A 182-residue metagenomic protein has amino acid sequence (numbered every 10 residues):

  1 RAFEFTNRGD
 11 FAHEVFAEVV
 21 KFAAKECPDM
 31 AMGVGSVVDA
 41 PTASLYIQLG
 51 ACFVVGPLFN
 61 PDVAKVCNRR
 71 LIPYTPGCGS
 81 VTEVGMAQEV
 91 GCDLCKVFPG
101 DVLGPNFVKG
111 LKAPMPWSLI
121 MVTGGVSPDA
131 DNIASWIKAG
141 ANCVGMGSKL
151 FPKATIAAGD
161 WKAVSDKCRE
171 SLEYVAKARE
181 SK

Functional and structural regions predicted by a protein language model:
R1-F5, M30-S36, V54-V55, Y74-G77 (+3 more regions): Hydrophobic faces of well-ordered beta-strands that scaffold small-molecule active sites in alpha/beta enzyme cores
F5-A24, D39-S44, V54-Q88, V97-P116 (+2 more regions): Active-site-adjacent beta->alpha loops and helix N-cap segments on the catalytic face of soluble alpha/beta enzymes
A51: Glycine/small-residue-rich phosphate/adenosyl-binding loop
G124-A130, K149-L150: Glycine-rich beta-alpha junction loops
A134-S148: Short glycine/proline-rich, acidic loop/turn segments that cap or connect secondary-structure elements
E170-A178: C-terminal alpha-helix
E180-K182: Eukaryotic N-terminal low-complexity, Ser/Thr- and Lys/Arg-rich leader segments that predominantly function as
